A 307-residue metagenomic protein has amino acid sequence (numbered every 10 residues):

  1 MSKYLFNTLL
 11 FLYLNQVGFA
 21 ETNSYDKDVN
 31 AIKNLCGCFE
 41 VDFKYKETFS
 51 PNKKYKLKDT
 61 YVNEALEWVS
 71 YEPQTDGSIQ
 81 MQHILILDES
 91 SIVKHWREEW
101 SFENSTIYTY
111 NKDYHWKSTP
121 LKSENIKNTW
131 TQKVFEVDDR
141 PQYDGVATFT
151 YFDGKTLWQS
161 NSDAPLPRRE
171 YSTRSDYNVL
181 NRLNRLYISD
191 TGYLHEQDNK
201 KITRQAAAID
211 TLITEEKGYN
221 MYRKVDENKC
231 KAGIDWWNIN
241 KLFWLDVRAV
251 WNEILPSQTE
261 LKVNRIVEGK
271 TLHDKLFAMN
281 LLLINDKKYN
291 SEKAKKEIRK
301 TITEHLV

Functional and structural regions predicted by a protein language model:
Y4-L14: Sec-dependent N-terminal signal peptides
A20-I32, K46-T60, T75-L87, I107 (+4 more regions): Amphipathic/hydrophobic helical signal segments and adjacent flexible N-terminal regions that mediate secretion
K33-G37, Y71-G77, R185-Y193, K224-K229: A short, structured loop/turn motif at beta-sheet edges
C36-K44: A short, Trp-centered hydrophobic/proline-enriched beta-strand micro-motif
V41, Q80-H83, I107-Y110, Q132-K133 (+4 more regions): Short hydrophobic/aromatic-rich beta-strand segments that constitute the beta-sheet cores of beta-sandwich/beta-barrel
L57-D59, N63-P73, Q82-I84, E98-W100 (+3 more regions): Hydrophobic/aromatic beta-strand elements that line small-molecule binding cavities or substrate pockets in beta-rich
Q80-T148: Low-complexity, serine/threonine/proline-enriched polar segments
K127-N181, K200-K201: Short helix-loop boundary/capping segments
